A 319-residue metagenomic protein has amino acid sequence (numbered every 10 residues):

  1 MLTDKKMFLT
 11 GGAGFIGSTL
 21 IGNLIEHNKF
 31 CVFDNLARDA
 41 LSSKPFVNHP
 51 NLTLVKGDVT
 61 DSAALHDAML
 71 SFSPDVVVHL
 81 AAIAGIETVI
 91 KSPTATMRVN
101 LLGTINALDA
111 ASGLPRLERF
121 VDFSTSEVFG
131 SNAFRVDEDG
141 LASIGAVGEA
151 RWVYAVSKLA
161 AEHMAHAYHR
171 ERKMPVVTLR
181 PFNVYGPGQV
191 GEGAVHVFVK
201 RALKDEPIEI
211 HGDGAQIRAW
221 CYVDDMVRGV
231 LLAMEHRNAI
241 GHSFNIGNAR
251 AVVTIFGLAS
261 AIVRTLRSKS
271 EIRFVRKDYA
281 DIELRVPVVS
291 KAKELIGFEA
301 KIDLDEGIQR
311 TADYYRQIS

Functional and structural regions predicted by a protein language model:
M1-V184: N-terminal Rossmann-like NAD(P)+-binding domain of SDR-like oxidoreductases, especially those catalyzing
L20, V230-M234, A259-I262, I308-Y315: Hydrophobic "lid"/C-terminal helical patch of Rossmann-like NAD(P)-dependent dehydrogenase/epimerase domains
A40, V223, S243, T254-G257 (+3 more regions): Conserved C-terminal active-site "lid" loop/helix of NAD(P)H-dependent oxidoreductases that clamps the redox cofactor
T60, K91, V99-L102, W152 (+8 more regions): Residue-level signal for the nucleotide or nucleotide-sugar donor/cofactor binding architecture
A64, N106-D109, W220, D225-R228 (+1 more regions): Conserved mid-core alpha-helix of short-chain dehydrogenase/reductase
D139-G145, K173, V199-I210, R264-F274: A short C-terminal helix-loop "cap" of Rossmann-like NAD(P)-dependent dehydrogenase/epimerase domains
L159, V184-V197, K204-E206, H211 (+6 more regions): Glycine/proline-rich active-site loop of Rossmann-fold NAD(P)-dependent oxidoreductases
